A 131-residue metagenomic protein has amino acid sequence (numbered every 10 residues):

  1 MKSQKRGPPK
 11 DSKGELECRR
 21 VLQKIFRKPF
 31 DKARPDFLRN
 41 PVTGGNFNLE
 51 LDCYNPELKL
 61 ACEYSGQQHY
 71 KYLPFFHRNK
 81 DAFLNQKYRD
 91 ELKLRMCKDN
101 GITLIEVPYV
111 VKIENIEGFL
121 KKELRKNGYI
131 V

Functional and structural regions predicted by a protein language model:
M1-V131: Nucleic-acid endo/exonuclease domains
